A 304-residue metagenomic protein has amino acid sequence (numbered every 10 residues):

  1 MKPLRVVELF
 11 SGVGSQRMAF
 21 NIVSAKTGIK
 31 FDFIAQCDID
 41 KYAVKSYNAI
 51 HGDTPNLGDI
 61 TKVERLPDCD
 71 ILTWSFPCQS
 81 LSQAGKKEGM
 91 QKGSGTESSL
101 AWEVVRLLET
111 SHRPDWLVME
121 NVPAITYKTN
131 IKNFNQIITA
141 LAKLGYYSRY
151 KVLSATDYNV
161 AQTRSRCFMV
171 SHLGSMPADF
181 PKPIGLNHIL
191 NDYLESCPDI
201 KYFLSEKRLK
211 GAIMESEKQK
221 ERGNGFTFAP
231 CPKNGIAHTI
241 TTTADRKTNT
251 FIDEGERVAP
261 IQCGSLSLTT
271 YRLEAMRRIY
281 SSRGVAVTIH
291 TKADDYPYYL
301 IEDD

Functional and structural regions predicted by a protein language model:
K2-V6: Extreme N-terminal starter segment of soluble prokaryotic enzymes
L9-G14: Class I SAM-dependent methyltransferase "Motif I" SAM/SAH-binding loop
A19-F31, I50: A short, Lys/Arg-enriched amphipathic alpha-helix followed by its capping loop at the start of a domain
F33-A35: Short beta-strand element of Class I
D40: Conserved SAM/SAH-binding beta-strand->alpha-helix loop
Y47: Conserved SAM-binding loop
G52-D59: Conserved SAM-binding strand-loop segment of SAM-dependent methyltransferases
V63-I71, L81-A293, L300-D304: Class I S-adenosyl-L-methionine
